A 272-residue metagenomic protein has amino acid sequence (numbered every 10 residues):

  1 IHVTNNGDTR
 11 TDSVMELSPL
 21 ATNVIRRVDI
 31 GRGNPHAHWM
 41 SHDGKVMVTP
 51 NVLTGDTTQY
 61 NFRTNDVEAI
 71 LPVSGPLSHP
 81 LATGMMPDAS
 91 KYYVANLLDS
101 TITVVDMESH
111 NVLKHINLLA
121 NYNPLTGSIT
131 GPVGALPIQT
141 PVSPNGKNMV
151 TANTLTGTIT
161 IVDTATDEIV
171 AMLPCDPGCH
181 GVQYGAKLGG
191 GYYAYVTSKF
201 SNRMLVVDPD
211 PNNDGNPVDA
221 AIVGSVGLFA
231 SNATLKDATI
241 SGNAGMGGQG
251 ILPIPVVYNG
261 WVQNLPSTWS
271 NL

Functional and structural regions predicted by a protein language model:
I1-L272: Predominantly soluble domains enriched in secretory-pathway, periplasmic, or organellar proteins
